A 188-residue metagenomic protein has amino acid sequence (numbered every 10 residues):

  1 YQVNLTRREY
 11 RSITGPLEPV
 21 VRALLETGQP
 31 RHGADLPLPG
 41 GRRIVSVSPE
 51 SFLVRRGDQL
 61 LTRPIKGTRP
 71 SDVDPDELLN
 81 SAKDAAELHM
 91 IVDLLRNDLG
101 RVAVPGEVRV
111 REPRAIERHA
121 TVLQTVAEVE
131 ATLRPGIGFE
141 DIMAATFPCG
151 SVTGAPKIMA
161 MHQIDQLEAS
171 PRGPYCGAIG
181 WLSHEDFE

Functional and structural regions predicted by a protein language model:
Y1-E188: Extended alpha-helical targeting/anchoring segments, especially N-terminal organellar/secretory targeting helices
